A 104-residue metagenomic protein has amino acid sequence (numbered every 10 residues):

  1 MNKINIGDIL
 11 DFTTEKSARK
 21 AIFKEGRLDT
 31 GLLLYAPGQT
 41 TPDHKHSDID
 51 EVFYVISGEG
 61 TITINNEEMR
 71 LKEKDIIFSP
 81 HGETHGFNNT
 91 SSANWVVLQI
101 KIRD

Functional and structural regions predicted by a protein language model:
M1-L28: A short, N-terminal "cap"/entry segment at the start of jelly-roll beta-barrel domains of the cupin/DSBH fold
G26-L28, E59, E67-M69: Well-ordered beta-strand scaffold positions
G31-H46: Conserved short histidine dyad/triad with adjacent acidic residue
T40-T41, G58-I64: Short beta-strand segments in beta-sandwich/barrel cores
D48-D50, V55-G60: Glycine- and acidic-residue-biased ligand/ion/polar-headgroup-sensing regions
E67-H81: Short acidic-glycine-tyrosine-enriched beta hairpin
H81-D104: Ligand-binding loop in jelly-roll beta-barrel domains
